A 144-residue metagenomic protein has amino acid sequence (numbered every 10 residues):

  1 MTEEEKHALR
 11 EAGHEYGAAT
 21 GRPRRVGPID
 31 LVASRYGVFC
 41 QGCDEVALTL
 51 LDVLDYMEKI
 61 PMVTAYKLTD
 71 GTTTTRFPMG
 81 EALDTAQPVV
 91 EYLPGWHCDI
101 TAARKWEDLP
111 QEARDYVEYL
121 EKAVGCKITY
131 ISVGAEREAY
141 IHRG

Functional and structural regions predicted by a protein language model:
M1-G144: Non-transmembrane, aqueous-exposed alpha-helical and coiled segments at domain scale
